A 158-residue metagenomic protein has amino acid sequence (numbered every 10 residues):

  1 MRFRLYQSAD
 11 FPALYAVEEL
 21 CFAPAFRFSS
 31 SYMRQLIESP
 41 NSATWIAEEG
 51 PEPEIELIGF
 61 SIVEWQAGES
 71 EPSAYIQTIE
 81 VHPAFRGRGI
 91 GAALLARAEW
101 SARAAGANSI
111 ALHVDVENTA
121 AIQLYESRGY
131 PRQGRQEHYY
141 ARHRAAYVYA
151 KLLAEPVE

Functional and structural regions predicted by a protein language model:
M1-F3: Extreme N-terminal starter segment of soluble prokaryotic enzymes
L5-R86, A92-S101, A105, L152-P156: Acetyl-CoA-dependent GNAT
Q7, T44-W45, N108-A111, D115-I122 (+2 more regions): C-terminal "cap" of GNAT-fold acetyltransferases
F22, F60, F85, L124 (+2 more regions): Conserved hydrophobic/aromatic "anchor" residues that stabilize well-ordered secondary structure elements
H82-A96, R103-A105, S109, D115-Q123 (+2 more regions): Conserved glycine-rich acetyl-CoA-binding loop
